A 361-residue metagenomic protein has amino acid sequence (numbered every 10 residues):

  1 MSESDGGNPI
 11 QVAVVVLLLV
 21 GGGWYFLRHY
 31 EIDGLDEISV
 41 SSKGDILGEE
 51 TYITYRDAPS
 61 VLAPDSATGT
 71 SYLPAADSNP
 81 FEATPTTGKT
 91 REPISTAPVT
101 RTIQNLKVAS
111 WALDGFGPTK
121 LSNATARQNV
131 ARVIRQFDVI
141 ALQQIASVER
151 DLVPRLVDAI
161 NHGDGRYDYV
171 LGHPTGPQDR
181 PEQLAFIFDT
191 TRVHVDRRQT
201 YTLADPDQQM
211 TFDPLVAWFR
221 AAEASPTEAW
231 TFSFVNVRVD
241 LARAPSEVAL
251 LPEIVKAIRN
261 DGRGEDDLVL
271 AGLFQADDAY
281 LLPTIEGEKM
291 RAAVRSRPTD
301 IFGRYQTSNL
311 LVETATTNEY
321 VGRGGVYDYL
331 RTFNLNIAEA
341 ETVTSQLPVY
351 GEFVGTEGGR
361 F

Functional and structural regions predicted by a protein language model:
S2-D65, N79, I258-D266, A276-F361: Metal-dependent phosphoester-hydrolase catalytic domains
P85-G88, E149-P226: Structured beta-strand-rich core segments of catalytic domains in phosphoester-bond hydrolases
I103-K107, R135-V139, D164-D168, H194 (+3 more regions): Loop/turn elements at helix/coil->beta-strand transitions in domains of secreted/extracellular proteins
N105, S110-A126: Acidic/histidine-rich helix-loop elements that form or flank divalent-metal/phosphate-binding sites at the catalytic
V108-L113, V130-V153, I187, F234 (+4 more regions): Active-site beta-strand/loop signature of hydrolases that rely on acidic residues for catalysis
L113-P118, I145-E149, P174-D179, T191-H194 (+8 more regions): Solvent-exposed loop/turn segments at secondary-structure junctions within structured extracellular/periplasmic domains
L121-Q128, I145-I160, R180, Y280-E286: Metal-dependent catalytic neighborhoods of phosphoester/phosphodiester hydrolases
F219-A224, E228-R295: Extracytoplasmic, non-cytosolic globular domains
